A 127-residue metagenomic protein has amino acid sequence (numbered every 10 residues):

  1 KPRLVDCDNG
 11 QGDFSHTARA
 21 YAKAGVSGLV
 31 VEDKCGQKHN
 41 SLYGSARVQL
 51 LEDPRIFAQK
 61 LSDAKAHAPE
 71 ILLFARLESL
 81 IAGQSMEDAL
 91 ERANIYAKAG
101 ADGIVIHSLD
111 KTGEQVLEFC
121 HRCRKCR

Functional and structural regions predicted by a protein language model:
K1-C126: Alpha/beta enzyme core
